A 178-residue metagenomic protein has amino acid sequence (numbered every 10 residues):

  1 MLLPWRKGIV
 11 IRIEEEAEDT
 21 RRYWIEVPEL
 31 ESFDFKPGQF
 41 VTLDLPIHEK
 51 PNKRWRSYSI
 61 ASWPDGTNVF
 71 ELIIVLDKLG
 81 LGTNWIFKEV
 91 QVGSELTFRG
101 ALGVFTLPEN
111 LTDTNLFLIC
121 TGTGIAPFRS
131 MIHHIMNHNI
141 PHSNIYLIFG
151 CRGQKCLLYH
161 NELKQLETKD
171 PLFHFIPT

Functional and structural regions predicted by a protein language model:
L2-S94, R152: Ferredoxin-reductase
P4, K50, L79-T178: FNR/FR-type flavoprotein reductase catalytic core
